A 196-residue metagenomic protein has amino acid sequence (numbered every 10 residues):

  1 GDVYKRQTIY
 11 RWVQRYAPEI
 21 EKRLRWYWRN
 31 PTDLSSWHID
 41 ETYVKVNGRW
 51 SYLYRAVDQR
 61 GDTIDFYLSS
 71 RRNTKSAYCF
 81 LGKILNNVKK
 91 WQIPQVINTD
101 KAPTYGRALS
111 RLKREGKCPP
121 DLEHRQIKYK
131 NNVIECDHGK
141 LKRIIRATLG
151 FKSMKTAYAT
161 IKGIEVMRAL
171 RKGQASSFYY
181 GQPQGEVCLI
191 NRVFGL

Functional and structural regions predicted by a protein language model:
G1-Y4: Short, small-residue-biased leader/transition segments that mark boundaries at the very start of proteins
I9, I39-D40, A56, G61 (+7 more regions): Mobile genetic element proteins and their domesticated derivatives, centered on retroelements and DNA transposons
R11-T32, E115-G116: Short, basic alpha-helical nucleic acid-contact segments in DNA-binding proteins and DNA transaction factors
R15, F66-K90: Active-site beta-loop-alpha junctions of metal-dependent nucleic acid enzymes, especially the RNase H-like/DDE
T32-V46: Two-metal-ion RNase H-like nuclease active-site motif
N47-T63, N73, L81-L85: Short conserved beta-strand segments at catalytic cores or DNA/RNA-binding microdomains of nucleic-acid binding
K101-E165, A169: Helix-centered, glycine/charged polyanion-binding patches within enzymatic domains that contact phosphate-containing
A159-V166, K172-L196: C-terminal domain-tail junction helix/linker
